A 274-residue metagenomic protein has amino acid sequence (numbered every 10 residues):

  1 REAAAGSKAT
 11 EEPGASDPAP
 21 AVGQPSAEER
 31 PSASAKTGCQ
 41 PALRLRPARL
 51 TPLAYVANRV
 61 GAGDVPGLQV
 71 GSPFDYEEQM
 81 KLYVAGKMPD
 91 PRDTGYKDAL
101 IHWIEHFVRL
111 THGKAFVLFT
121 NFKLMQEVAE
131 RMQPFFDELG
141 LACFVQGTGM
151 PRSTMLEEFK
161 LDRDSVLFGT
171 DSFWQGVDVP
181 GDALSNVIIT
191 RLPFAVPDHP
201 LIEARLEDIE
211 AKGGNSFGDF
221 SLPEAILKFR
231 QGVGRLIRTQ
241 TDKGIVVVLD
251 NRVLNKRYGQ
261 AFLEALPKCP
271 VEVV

Functional and structural regions predicted by a protein language model:
R1-P20, P25-E28, A33-V274: ASCE RecA-like P-loop NTPase motor cores that couple ATP hydrolysis to mechanical translocation on nucleic acids
